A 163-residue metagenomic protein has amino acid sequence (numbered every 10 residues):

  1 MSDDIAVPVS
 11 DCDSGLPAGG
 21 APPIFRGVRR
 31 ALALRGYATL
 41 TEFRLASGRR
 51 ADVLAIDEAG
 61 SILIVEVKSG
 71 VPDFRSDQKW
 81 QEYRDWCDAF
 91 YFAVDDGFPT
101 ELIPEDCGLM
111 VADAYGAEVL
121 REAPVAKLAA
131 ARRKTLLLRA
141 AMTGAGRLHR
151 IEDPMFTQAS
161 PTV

Functional and structural regions predicted by a protein language model:
M1-S47, L102-V163: Non-catalytic C-terminal interaction segments of nucleic acid-processing enzymes
I24, R49, R75-K79: Amphipathic coiled-coil/heptad-repeat helices and related helical stalk/stem segments that mediate oligomerization
L32-A33, D57-E58, R84-D85: Flexible, charged surface loops at secondary-structure boundaries
Y37, S61, D88: Short coil/turn segments at beta-strand junctions that form active-site/ligand-binding loops
E42-R44, E66-D73: Short, flexible loop segments at the rims of nucleotide/cofactor-binding pockets, characterized by
A51-I64: Active-site beta-strand-loop-beta-strand hairpin of nuclease catalytic cores that positions key catalytic residues
S69-D113: Catalytic cores of nucleic-acid endonucleases
